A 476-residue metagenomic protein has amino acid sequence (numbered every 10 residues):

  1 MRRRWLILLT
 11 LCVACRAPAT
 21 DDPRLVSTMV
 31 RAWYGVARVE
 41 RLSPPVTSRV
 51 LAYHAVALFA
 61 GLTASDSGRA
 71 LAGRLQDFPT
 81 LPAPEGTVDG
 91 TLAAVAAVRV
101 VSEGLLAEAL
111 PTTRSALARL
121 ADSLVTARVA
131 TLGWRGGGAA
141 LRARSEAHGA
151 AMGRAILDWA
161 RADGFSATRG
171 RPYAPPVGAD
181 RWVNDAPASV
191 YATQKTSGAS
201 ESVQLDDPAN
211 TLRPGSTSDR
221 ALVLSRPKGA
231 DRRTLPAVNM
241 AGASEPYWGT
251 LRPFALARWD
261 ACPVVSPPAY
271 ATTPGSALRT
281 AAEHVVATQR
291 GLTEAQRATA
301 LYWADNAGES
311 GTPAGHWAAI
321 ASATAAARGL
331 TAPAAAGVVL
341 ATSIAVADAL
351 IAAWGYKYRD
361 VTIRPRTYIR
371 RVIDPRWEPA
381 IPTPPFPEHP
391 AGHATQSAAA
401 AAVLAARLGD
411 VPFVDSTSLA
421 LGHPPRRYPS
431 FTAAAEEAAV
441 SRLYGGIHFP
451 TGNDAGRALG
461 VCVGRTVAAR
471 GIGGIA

Functional and structural regions predicted by a protein language model:
R2-L8: Sec-dependent signal peptide recognition, specifically the positively charged N-region followed immediately by
P18-A476: Acidic/polar surface patches and capping/hinge elements
